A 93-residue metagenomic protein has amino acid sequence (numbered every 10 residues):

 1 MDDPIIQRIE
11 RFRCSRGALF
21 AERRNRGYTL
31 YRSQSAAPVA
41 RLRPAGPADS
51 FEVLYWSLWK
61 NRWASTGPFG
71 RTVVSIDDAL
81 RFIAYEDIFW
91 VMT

Functional and structural regions predicted by a protein language model:
M1-I9, Y55-T93: Mixed-charge, Lys/Arg-enriched low-complexity segments
M1-S35: Negatively charged, low-complexity tracts enriched in Asp/Glu with abundant Ser/Thr
G17-L19, R26, D49-F51, Y85-I88: Generic structural motif recognizing short loop/turn segments at the entrances and edges of beta-strands
A18, Y28, P47, P68-R71: Intrinsically disordered, low-complexity regions
R32-Y55: Short, conserved beta-strand/beta-arch hydrophobic-aromatic motifs that form part of recognition grooves or interface
